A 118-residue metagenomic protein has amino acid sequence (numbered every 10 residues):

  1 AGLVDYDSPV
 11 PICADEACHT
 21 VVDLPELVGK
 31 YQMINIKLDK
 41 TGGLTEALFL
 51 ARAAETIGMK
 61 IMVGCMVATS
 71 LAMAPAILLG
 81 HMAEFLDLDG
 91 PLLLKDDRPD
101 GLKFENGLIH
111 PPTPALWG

Functional and structural regions predicted by a protein language model:
G2-L3, D7-D89: Catalytic alpha/beta core domains of metabolic enzymes, predominantly
M66-G118: Flexible C-terminal active-site loop/helix
